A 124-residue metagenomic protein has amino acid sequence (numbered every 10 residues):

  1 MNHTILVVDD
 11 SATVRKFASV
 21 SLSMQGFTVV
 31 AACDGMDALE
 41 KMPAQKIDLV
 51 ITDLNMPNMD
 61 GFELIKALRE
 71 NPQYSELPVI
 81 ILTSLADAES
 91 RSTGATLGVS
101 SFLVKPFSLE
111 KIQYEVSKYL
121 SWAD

Functional and structural regions predicted by a protein language model:
K16-M24: Charged docking surfaces used in two-component/phosphorelay signaling
A31-L49: Acidic, metal-coordinating helix/loop segments flanking the phosphotransfer/catalytic sites of two-component signaling
D53, T83: Active-site residues of response regulator receiver
M56: Receiver (REC) domain active-site loop signature in two-component systems and cognate sites in sensor histidine kinases
F107-V116: C-terminal output helix
